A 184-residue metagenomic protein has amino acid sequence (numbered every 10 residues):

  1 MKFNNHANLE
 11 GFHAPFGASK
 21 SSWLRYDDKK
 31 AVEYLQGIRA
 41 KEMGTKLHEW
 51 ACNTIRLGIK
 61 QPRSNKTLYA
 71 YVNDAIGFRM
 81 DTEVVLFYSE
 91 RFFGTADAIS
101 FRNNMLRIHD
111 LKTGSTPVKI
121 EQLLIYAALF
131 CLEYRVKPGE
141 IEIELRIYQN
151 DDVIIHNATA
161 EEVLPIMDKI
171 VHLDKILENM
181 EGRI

Functional and structural regions predicted by a protein language model:
M1-T95: Metal-dependent nuclease catalytic cores that hydrolyze phosphodiester bonds in DNA/RNA, characterized by
H48, G94-T113, Y126: Conserved catalytic cores of phosphodiester-cleaving nucleases, focusing on short active-site segments
T82, A98, I143-L145: A structural signal for short, well-ordered beta-strand segments
Y88, L132-I184: Metal-dependent nuclease catalytic regions and adjoining charged, substrate-binding loops involved in nucleic-acid end
S89, N103, G114-T116, C131 (+1 more regions): Short coil/turn motifs at secondary-structure junctions
R91-F93, L106, V153-I155: Short, mixed charged/polar active-site loops that provide acid/base catalysis or chelate metal/phosphate cofactors
P117-Q122, P165-D168: A short, polar/proline- and glycine-enriched secondary-structure boundary/capping micro-motif
K119-L132: Short, charged, amphipathic alpha-helix that recurs within catalytic cores of restriction-modification and other
